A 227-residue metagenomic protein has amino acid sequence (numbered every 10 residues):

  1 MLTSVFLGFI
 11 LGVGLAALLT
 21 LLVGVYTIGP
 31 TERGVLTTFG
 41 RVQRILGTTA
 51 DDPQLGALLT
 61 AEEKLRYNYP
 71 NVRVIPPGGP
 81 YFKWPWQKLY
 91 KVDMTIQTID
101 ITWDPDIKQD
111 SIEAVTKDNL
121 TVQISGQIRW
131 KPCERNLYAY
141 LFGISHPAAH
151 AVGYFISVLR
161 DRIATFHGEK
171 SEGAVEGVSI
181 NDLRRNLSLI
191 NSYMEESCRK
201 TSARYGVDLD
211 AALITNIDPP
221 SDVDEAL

Functional and structural regions predicted by a protein language model:
M1-L227: N-terminal hydrophobic membrane-entry segments
